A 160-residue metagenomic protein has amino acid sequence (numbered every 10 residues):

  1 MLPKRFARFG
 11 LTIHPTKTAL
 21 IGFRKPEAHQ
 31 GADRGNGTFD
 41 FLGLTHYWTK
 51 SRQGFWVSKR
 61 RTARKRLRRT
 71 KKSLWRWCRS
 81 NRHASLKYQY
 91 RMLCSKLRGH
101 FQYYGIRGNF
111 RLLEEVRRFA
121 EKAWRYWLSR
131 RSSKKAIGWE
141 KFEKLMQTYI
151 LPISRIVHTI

Functional and structural regions predicted by a protein language model:
M1-I160: Non-catalytic terminal/accessory segments
